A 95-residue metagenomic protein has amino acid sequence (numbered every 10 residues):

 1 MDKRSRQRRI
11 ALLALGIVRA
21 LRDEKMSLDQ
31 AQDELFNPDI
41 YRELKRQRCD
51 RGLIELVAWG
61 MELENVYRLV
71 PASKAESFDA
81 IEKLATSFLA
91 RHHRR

Functional and structural regions predicted by a protein language model:
M1-R95: Acidic, Ser/Pro/Thr-rich low-complexity regulatory regions and the short amphipathic helical interaction modules they
